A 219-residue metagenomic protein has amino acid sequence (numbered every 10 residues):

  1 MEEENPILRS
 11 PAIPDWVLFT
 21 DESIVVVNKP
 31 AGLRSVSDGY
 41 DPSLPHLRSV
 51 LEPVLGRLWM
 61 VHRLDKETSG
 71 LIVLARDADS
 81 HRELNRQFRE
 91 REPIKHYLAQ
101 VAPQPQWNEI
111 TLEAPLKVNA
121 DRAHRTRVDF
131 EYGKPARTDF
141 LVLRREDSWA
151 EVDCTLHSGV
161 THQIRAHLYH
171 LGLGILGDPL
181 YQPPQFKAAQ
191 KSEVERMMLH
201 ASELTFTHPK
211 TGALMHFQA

Functional and structural regions predicted by a protein language model:
M1-A219: RNA pseudouridine synthases
